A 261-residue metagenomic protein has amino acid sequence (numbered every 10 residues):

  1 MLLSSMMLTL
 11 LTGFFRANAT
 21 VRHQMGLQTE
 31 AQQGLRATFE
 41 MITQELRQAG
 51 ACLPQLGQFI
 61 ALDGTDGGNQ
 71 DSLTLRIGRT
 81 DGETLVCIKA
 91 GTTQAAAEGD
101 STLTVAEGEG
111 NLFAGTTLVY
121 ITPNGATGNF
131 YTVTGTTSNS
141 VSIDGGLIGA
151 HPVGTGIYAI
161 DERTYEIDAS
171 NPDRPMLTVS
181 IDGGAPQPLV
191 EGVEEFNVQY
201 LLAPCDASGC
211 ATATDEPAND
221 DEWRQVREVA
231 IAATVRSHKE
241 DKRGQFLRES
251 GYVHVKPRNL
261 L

Functional and structural regions predicted by a protein language model:
M1-F15: N-terminal single-pass transmembrane signal-anchor helix
M7, H23-Q24: A long-range scaffold signal marking pre-active-site subdomains of enzyme folds
L8, T12, Q33, A49: Short glycine-rich loop/turn motifs that provide flexible caps or phosphate-binding loops at active sites
F15, R22-H23: Conserved hydrophobic/amphipathic alpha-helical signal-anchor segments
T20, G26-E30, A37-A49, P54 (+4 more regions): Short linear sequence signals and composition-biased patches located at protein termini or domain-edge surfaces
F59-P152: Autoprocessing Asn-cyclization modules and mimics
